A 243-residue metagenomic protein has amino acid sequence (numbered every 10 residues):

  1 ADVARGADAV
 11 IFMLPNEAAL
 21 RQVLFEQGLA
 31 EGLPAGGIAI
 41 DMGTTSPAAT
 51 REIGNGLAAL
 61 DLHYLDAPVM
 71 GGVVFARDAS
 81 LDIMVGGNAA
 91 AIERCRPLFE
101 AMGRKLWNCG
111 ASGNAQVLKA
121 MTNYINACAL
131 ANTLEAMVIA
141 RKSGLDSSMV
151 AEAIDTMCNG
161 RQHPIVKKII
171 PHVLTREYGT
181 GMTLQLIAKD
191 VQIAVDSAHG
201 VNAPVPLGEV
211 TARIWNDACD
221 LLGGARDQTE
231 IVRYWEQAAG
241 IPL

Functional and structural regions predicted by a protein language model:
A1-L65: Rossmann-fold NAD(P) dinucleotide-binding segment
D2, A9-I11, P15, A19 (+9 more regions): Amphipathic alpha-helical hairpins
A7-V10, L20, I40, P68 (+4 more regions): Buried hydrophobic positions in well-ordered alpha/beta secondary-structure cores of metabolic enzymes
A9, H63, K105, D146 (+1 more regions): Residue-level detector of anion-binding/catalytic polar loops
F25, T44-A127: Rossmann-fold dinucleotide-binding core
I38, H63, D82, P204-P206: Proline-centered loop/turn at the N-terminus of a beta-strand
A59, E236-L243: Generic C-terminal helix-cap and adjacent flexible tail
N114-A239: Helical "substrate-binding/catalytic lid" subdomain of Rossmann-like NAD(P)-dependent dehydrogenases/reductases
